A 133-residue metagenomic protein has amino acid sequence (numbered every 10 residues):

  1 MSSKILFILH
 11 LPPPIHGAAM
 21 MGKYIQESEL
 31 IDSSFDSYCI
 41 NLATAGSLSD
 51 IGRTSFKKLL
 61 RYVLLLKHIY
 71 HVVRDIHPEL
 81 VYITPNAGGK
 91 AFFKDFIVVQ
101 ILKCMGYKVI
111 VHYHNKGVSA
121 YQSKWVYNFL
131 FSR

Functional and structural regions predicted by a protein language model:
M1-A45, I76, G106-Y107: N-terminal subdomain of nucleotide-sugar transferases
A18-A19, F92-F96, S123-K124: Conserved strand-to-helix beginnings and helix N-cap segments that scaffold or border functional pockets
A43-R61: N-terminal beta-loop-helix "entrance" segment that forms/cooperates in small-molecule cofactor or anionic ligand
T54, K124-Y127: Short low-complexity, flexible loop/linker segments enriched in glycine and/or proline with clustered acidic
F56-V73: Glycine-rich, highly charged phosphate/nucleotide-binding loops
L65, L80-M105: An aromatic- and histidine-rich active-site surface loop
N86-A91, M105-W125: A short, histidine- and acid-enriched strand-loop-helix "catalytic/donor-clamping" loop that lines the nucleotide-sugar
Y127-R133: Structural recognition of alpha->loop->beta junctions
